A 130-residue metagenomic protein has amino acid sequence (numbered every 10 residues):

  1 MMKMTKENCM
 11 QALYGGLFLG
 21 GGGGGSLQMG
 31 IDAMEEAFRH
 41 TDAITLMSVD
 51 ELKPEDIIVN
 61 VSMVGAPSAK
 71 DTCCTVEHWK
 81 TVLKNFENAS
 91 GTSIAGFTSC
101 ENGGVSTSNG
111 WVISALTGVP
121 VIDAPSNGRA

Functional and structural regions predicted by a protein language model:
M2-G16, L27-A130: Non-transmembrane, aqueous-exposed alpha-helical and coiled segments at domain scale
G22: Extended, polar beta-sheet/loop recognition surfaces of beta-rich domains that mediate binding to diverse ligands
